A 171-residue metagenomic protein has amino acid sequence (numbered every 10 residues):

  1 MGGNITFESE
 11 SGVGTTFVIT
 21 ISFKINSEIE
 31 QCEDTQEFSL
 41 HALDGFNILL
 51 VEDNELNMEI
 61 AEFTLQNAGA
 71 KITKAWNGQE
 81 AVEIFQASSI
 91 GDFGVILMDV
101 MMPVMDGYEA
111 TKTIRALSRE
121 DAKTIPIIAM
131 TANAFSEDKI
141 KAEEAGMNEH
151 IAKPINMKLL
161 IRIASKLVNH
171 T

Functional and structural regions predicted by a protein language model:
M1-T171: C-terminal compact regulatory domains
